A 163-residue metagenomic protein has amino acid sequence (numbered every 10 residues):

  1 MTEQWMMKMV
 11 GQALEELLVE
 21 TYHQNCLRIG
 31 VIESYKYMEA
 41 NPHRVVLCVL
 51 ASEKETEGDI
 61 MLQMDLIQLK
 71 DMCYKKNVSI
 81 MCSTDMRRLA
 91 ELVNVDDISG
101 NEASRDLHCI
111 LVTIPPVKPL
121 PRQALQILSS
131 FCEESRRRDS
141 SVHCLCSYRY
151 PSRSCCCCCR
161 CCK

Functional and structural regions predicted by a protein language model:
M1-Q4: Extracellular beta-solenoid/beta-roll
M6-M9, C155: Long, charge-rich intrinsically disordered regions
V10-K75, L120, S141-C144: Positively charged, small/polar-rich N-terminal and surface patches that mediate targeting and assembly and bind
L69-C73, T113, C161-K163: Extended, compositionally biased low-complexity polar/Lys-Gly-rich tracts and adjacent boundary/linker regions are
V78: Short glycine/serine/threonine/alanine-rich loop segments
M81, D85-S154: Helix-rich interaction surfaces within compact, conserved domain-sized segments that mediate assembly or partner
S154-C161: Compositionally biased low-complexity segments, especially N-terminal hydrophobic helices that form the hydrophobic
